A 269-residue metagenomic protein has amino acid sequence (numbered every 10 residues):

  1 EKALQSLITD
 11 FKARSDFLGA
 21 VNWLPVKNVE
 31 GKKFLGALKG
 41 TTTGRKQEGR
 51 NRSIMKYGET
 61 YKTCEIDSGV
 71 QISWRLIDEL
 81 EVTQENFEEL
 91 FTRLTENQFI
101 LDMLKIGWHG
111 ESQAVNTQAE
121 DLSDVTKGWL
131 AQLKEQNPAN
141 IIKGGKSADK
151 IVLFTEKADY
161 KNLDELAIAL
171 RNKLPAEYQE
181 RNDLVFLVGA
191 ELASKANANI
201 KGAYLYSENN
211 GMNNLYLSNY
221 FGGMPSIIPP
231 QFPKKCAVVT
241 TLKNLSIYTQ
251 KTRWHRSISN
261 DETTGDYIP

Functional and structural regions predicted by a protein language model:
E1-R14, K127-K157, K161-I168, E180-V185 (+1 more regions): Sequence/fold signature of self-assembling virion shell proteins
K2-I72, R93, A131: Assembly/oligomerization interface modules of large self-assembling protein complexes
D16, A20, L24-V29, L38-K39 (+9 more regions): Short, surface-exposed, charged/polar-biased interaction segments
K32-G49, W108-Q113, S226-K235, G265-P269: Noncatalytic linker/hinge segments flanking ATPase motor cores
C64-E79, E191, Q231: Generic structural motif
W74-E165: Alpha-helical scaffold segments that mediate packing/assembly in large oligomeric complexes
L174-Q179: Short, conserved, surface-exposed binding loops centered on an aromatic residue
